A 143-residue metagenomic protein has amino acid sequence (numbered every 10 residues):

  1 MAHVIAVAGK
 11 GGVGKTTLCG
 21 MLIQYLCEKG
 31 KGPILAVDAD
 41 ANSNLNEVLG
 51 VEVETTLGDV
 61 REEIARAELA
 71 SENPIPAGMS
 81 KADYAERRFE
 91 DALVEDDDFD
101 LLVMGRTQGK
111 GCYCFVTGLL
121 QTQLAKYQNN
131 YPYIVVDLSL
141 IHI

Functional and structural regions predicted by a protein language model:
M1-A2, G30-G32, D97, N130-P132: Short coil/turn connectors at secondary-structure junctions
M1-I5, E90-L93: The Walker A/P-loop phosphate-binding site
H3-A41: Walker A/P-loop phosphate-binding motif and the immediately C-terminal alpha-helix
M21-L22, L49-V53, V116-G118: Short, glycine/charged-enriched secondary-structure capping and boundary segments
C27, G50, L124-Q128: Signal for well-folded cores of large energy- and translation-related assemblies
E28-E95: N-terminal phosphate/diphosphate-binding loop that engages ATP/GTP or pyrophosphate donors across diverse enzyme folds
K81-D91, E95, D100-L138: Cytosolic-facing regulatory segments adjacent to core modules
I141-I143: Conserved small/polar residues in nucleotide/adenosyl-binding loops
